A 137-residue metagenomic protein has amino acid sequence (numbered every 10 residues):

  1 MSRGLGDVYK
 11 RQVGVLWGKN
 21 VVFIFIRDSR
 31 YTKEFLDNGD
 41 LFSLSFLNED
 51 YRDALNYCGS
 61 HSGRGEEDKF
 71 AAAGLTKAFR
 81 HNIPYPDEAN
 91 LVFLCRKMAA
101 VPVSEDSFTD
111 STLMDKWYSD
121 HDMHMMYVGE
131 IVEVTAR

Functional and structural regions predicted by a protein language model:
S2-Y9: Short, small-residue-biased leader/transition segments that mark boundaries at the very start of proteins
V13-F35: Catalytic strand-loop segment that frames the active site of acyl-thioester-processing enzymes
V13-V15, I26, E67, S104-D115: Transition segments tied to proteolytic processing and entry into folded domains
G18-V22, N38-F42, E66, A89-L91 (+1 more regions): A generic structural signal for short beta-strands and their flanking turns/coil linkers
S29-K77: Glycine-rich, pocket-lining loop/helix-strand segments that form or immediately flank
A78-A89, D115-H121: Exposed beta-sheet edge/beta-hairpin loop segments within beta-rich domains
K97-R137: Flexible glycine-rich active-site/ligand-binding loops centered on an Asp-His dyad
